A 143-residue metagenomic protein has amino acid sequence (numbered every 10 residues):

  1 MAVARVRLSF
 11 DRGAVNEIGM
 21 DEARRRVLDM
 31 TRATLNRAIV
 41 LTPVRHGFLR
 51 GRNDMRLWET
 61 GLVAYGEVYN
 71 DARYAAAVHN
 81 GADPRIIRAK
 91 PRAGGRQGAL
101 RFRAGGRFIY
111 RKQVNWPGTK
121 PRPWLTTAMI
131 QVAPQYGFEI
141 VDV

Functional and structural regions predicted by a protein language model:
M1-V143: Short, Lys/Arg-rich flexible segments
